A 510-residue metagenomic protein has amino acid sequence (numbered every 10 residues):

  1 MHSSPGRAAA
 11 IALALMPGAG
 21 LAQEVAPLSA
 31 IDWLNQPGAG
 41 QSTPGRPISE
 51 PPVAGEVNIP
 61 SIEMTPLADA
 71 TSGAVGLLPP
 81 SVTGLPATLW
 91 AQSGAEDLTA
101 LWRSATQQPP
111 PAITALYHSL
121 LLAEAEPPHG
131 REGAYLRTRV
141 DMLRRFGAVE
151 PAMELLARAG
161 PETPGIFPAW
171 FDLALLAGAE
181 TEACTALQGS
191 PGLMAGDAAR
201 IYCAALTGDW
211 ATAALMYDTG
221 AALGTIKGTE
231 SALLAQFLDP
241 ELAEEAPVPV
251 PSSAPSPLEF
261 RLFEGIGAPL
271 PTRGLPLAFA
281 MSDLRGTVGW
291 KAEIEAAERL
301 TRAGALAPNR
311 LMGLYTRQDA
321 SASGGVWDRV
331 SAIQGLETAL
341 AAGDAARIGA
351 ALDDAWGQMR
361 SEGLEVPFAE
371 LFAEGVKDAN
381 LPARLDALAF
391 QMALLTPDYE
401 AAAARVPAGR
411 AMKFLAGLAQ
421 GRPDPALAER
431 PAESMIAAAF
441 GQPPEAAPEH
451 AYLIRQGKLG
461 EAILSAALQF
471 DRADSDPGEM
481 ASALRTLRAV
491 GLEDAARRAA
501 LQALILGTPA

Functional and structural regions predicted by a protein language model:
H2-S4, Q23-H129, A134, A332-L336: Long, acidic/serine-threonine-rich intrinsically disordered regions with weak helical/coil propensity that act as
P17-L21: N-terminal signal peptide c-region/cleavage motif recognized by signal peptidases
S72, S81-A91, T106, L121-H129 (+13 more regions): Solenoid-like repeat scaffolds
E96, H129-L136, A159-P168, T181 (+13 more regions): Generic helix N-cap/helix-start motif at coil->alpha-helix transitions
M142, A169-A174, C203-A204, T338-A339 (+1 more regions): Residue-level signature for tetratricopeptide repeat
V149-A152, E182-C184, T212-M216, A345-A351 (+1 more regions): Solenoid-repeat scaffolds in large eukaryotic assemblies
T163-P247: Internal, well-ordered domain-core segments that constitute the primary functional module of diverse proteins
I226, E230-K377: Long, internal scaffold/assembly segments composed of regular secondary structure
